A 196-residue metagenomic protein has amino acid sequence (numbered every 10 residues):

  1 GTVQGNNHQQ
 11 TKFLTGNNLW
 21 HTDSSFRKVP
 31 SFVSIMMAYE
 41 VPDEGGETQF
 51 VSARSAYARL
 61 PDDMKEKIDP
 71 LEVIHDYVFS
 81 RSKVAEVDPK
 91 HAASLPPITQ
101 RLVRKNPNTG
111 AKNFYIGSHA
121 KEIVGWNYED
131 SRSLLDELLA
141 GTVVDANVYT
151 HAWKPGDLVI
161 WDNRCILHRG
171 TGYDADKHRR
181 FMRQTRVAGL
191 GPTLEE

Functional and structural regions predicted by a protein language model:
G1-L158, R164-E196: Non-heme Fe(II) oxygenase catalytic core, chiefly the N-lobe of the double-stranded beta-helix
